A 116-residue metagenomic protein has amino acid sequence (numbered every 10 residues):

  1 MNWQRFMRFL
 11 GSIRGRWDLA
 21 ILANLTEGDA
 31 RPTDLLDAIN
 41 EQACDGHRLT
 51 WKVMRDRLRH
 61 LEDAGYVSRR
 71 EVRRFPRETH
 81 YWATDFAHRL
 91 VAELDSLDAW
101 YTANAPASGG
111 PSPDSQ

Functional and structural regions predicted by a protein language model:
Q4-V53: N-terminal helix-turn-helix DNA-binding core of bacterial DNA-binding proteins
L10, D37-N40, L58, N104-Q116: HhH-family (HhH-GPD) DNA N-glycosylase catalytic core used in base-excision repair
A20, N24, G65-R69, F86: Solvent-exposed, amphipathic alpha-helical segments
M54-A64: Basic amphipathic alpha-helical segments that dock to polyanions
E62-W82: Beta-hairpin "wing" of winged helix-turn-helix
E71, W82-Q116: Amphipathic alpha-helical dimerization/coiled-coil segments that flank or bridge DNA-binding/regulatory modules
